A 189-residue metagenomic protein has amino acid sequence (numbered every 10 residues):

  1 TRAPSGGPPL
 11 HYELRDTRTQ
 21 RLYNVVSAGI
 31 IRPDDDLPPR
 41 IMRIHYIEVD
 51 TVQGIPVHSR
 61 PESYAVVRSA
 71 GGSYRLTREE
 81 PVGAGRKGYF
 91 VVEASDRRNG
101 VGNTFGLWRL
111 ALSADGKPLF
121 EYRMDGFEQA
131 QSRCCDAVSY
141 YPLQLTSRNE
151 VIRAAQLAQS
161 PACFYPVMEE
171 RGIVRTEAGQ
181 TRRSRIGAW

Functional and structural regions predicted by a protein language model:
T1-H58: Conserved, short, structured surface segments that act as functional micro-motifs
I47-V52, S59-W189: Long, low-complexity serine/threonine/glycine- and acidic-rich segments characteristic of extracellular
